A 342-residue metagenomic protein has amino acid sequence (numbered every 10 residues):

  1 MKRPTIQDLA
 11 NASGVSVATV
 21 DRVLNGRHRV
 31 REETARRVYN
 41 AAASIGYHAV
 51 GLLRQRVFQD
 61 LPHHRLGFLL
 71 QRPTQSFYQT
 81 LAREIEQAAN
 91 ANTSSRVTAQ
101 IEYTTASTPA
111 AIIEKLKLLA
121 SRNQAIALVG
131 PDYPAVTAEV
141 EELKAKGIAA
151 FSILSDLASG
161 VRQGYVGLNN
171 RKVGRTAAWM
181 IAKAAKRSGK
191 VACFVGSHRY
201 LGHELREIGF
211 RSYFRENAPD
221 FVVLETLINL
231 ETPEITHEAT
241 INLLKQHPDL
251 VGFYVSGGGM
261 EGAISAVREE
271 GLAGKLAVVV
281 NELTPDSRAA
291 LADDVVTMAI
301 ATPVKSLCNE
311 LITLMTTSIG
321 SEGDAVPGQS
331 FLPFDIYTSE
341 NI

Functional and structural regions predicted by a protein language model:
M1-R54: N-terminal helix-turn-helix DNA-binding module of bacterial transcription factors
A49-E114: Amphipathic helical "hinge" segments at domain boundaries
L61, Y165-V191, T236-H237, S287 (+1 more regions): Hydrophobic alpha-helical segments within soluble ligand-binding/sensing domains
Q71-F77, Q100-A111, D132, V166-R175 (+5 more regions): Hinge/beta->alpha junction and helix N-cap segments in small-molecule ligand-binding domains
A125, G147-F151, G164, K190 (+1 more regions): Proline-centered loop/turn at the N-terminus of a beta-strand
I126-L143, F210, I228-D286: Hydrophobic alpha-helical
Y133-K172, T284-A292, V296: Flexible loop/hinge segments that line or gate small-molecule binding clefts
F214, P303-I342: Hinge/cleft segment of the Venus flytrap/periplasmic-binding protein
